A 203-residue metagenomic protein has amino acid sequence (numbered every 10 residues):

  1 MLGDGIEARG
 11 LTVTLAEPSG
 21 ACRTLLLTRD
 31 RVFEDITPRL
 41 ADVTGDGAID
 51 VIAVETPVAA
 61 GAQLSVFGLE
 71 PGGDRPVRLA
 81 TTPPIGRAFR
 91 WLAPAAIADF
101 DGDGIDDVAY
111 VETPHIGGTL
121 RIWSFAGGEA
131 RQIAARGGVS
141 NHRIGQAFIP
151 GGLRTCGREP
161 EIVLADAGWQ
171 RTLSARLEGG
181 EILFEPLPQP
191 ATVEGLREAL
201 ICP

Functional and structural regions predicted by a protein language model:
M1-P203: Beta-propeller-forming repeat regions
